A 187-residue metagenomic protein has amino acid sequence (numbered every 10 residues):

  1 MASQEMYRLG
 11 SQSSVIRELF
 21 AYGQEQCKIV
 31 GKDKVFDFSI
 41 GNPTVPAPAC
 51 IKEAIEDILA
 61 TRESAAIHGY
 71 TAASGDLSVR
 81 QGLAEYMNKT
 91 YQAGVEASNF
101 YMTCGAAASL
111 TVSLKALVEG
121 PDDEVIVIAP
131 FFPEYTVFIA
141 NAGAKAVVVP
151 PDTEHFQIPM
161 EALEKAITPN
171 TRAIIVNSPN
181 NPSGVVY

Functional and structural regions predicted by a protein language model:
M1-L9: Generic N-terminal amphipathic, Lys/Arg-enriched alpha-helix
L9-G105, A162: N-terminal small-domain helix-loop-helix segment of the aminotransferase-like
A65-Y187: Conserved core of the PLP fold type I
